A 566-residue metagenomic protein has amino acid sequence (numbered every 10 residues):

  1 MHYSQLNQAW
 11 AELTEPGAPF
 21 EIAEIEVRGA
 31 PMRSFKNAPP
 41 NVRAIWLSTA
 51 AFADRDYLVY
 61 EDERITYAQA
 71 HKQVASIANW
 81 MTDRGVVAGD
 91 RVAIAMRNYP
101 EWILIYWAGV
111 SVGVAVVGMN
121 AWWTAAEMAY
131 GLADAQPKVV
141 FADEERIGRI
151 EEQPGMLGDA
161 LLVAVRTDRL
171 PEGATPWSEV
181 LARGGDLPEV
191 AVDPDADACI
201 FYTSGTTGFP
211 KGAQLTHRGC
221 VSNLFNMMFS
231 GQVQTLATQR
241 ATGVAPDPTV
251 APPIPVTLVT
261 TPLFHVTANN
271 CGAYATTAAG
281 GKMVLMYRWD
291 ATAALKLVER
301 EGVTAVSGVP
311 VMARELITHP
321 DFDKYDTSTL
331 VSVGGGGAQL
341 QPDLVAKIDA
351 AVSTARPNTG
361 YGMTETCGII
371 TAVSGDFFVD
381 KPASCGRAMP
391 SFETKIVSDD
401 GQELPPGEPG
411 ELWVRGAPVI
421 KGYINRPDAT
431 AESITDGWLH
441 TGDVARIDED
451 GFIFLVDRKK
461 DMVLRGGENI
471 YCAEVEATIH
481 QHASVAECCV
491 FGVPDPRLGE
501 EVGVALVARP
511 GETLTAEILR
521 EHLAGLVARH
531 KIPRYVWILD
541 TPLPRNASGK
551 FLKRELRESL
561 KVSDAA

Functional and structural regions predicted by a protein language model:
M1-A18, D83-R84, S111-E179, P510-E512: Structural core segment of the AMP-binding/adenylate-forming
A30-P39, P171-D197: Flexible, low-complexity linker/hinge segments
N37-A38, D54-Y99, I103-W107, T124-A129: Conserved AMP-binding/adenylate-forming core of the ANL superfamily
T66-A68, A198-M228, Q232-T238: Conserved AMP-binding A3 loop
W123, V140-A142, V306, G416 (+6 more regions): AMP-binding/adenylate-forming catalytic core of the ANL superfamily
G184-Y202, F209, P248-V256: Conserved pre-ATP/AMP-binding loop-to-beta segment of ANL
V221-T260, F264-T304, H319: Conserved AMP-binding/adenylation subdomain of ANL enzymes
A278, R300-G308, I317-D380, E393: Gly/Ser/Thr-rich phosphate-binding loop
